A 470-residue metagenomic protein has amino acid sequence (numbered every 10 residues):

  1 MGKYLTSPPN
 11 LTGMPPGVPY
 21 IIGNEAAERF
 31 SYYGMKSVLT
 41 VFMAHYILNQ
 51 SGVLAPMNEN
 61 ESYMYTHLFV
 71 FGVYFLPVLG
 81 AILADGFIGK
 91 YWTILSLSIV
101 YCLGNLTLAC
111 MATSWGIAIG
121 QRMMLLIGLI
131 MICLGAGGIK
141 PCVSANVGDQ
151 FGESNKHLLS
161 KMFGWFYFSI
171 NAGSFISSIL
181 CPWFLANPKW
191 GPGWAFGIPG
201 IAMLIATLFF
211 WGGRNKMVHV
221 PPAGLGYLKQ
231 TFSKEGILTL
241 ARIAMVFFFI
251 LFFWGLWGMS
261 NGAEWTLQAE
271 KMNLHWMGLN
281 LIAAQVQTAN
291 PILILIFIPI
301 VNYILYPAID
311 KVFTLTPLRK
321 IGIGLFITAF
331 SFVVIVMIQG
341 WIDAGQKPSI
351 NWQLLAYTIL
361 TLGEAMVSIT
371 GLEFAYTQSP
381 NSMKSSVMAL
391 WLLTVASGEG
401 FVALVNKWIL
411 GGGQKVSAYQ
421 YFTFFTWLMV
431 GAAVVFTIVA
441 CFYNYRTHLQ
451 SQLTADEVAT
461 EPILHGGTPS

Functional and structural regions predicted by a protein language model:
M1-G23, F151-S160, G164, S169 (+8 more regions): Intracellular loop-helix junctions on the cytosolic face of multi-pass helical membrane proteins
A26, C102-G104, A118-I139, I338 (+1 more regions): Hydrophobic core of transmembrane alpha-helices in multi-pass small-molecule transporters, especially MFS/SLC-type
S37, F75-I82, A109-C110, N171-N187 (+2 more regions): A gly/Pro-rich, aromatic-decorated transmembrane alpha-helix motif that marks the paired, flexible gating helices
S37-E61, D149, G262-A283: Short amphipathic helix-loop junctions that connect adjacent transmembrane helices in Major Facilitator Superfamily/SLC
M64-D85, A172-F175, T288-Y303, S397-G400: Central cavity-lining transmembrane alpha-helices of secondary-active solute carriers, predominantly the Major
L97-G120, F326-G345: C-terminal ends and interior cores of transmembrane alpha-helices in multi-pass membrane transporters/permeases
A136-S154, E364-S379: Intracellular juxtamembrane helix-capping segments at the cytosolic ends of symmetry-related transmembrane helices
N280, I294, Y303-S451: C-terminal transmembrane bundle
